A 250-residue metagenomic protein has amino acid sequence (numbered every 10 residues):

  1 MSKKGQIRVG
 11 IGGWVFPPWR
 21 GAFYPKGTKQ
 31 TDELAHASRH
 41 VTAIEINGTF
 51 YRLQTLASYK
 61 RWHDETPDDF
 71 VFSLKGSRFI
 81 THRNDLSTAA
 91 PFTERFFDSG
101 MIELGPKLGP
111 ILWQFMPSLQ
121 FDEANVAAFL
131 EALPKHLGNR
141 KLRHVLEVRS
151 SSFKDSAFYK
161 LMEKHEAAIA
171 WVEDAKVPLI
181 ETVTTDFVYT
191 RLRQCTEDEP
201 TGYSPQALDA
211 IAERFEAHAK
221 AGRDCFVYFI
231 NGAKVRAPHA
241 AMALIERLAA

Functional and structural regions predicted by a protein language model:
M1-A250: Residues lining hydrophobic/aromatic ligand-binding pockets adjacent to catalytic sites
